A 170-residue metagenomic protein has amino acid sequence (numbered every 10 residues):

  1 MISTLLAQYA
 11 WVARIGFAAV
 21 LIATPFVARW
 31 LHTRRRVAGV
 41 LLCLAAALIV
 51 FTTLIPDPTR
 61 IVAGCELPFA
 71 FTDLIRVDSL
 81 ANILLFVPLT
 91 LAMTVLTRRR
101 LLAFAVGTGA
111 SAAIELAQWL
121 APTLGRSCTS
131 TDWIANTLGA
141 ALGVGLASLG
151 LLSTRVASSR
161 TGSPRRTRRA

Functional and structural regions predicted by a protein language model:
M1-C128, G145-A170: Bulky hydrophobic segments
